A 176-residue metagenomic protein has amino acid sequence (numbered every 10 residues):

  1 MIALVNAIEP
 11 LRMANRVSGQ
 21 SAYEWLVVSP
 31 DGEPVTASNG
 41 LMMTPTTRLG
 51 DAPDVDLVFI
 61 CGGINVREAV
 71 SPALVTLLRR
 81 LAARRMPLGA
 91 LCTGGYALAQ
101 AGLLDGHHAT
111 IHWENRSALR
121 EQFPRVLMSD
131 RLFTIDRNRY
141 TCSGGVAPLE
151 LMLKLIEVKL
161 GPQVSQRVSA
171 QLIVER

Functional and structural regions predicted by a protein language model:
M1-L88, A97-Q100, L153, E157 (+2 more regions): Extended, subdomain-level signal for the structured scaffold at the beginning of enzyme domains
S29-D31, T47, W113, L132 (+1 more regions): Residues at the C-termini of beta-strands that transition into short coil/loop
E68, P72-V75, T110-W113, S117 (+2 more regions): Short, amphipathic alpha-helical segments
L88-G89, T110, S129, Y140: Structural detector of well-ordered beta-strand residues that form the stable sheet scaffold of enzyme domains
L104-I135, R167-V168: A conserved active-site-flanking secondary-structure segment within enzyme catalytic domains
D130-S169: Conserved anion/nucleotide-ligand pocket segment
L172: Short, glycine-/aromatic-enriched active-site segment of Class I SAM-dependent methyltransferases
